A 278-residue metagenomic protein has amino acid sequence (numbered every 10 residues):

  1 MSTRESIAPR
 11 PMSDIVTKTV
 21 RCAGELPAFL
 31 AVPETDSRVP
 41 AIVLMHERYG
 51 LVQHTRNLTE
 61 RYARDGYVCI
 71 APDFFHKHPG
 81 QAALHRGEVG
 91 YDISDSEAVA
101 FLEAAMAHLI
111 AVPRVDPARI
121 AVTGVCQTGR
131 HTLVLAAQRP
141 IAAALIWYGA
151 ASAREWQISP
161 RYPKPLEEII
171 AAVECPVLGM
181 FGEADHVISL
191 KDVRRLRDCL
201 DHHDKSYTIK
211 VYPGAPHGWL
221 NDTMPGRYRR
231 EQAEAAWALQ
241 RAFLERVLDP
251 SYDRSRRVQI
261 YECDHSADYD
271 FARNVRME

Functional and structural regions predicted by a protein language model:
R4-P11, V16-V115: Serine-hydrolase catalytic machinery in alpha/beta-hydrolase-like enzymes
A104-L166: Primarily recognizes the serine-hydrolase "nucleophile elbow" in alpha/beta-hydrolase and SGNH/GDSL folds
K164-E174, A238, D249: Conserved serine/cysteine hydrolase catalytic core
V173, G179-F181, D185: Short beta-strand/loop motif that positions the catalytic acidic residue of the alpha/beta-hydrolase fold
A184-I188, H217: Acidic catalytic loop of the alpha/beta-hydrolase fold
V187-R195: Conserved alpha/beta-hydrolase "acid-adjacent" motif
R194, H202-S206, N221, P225-E278: Alpha/beta-hydrolase-fold serine-hydrolase catalytic core, especially in secreted/extracellular enzymes
L200-G218: Catalytic histidine neighborhood in serine/cysteine hydrolases with alpha/beta-hydrolase-type architecture
